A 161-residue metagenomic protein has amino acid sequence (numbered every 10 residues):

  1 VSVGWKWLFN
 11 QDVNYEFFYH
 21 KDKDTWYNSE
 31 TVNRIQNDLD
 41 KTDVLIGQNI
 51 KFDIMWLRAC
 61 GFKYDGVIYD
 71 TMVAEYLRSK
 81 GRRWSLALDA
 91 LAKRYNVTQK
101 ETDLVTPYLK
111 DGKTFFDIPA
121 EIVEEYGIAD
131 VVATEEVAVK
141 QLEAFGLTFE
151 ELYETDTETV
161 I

Functional and structural regions predicted by a protein language model:
V1-L86: Conserved RNase H-like, two-metal-ion catalytic cores of nucleic-acid enzymes
F9-V13, H20-K23, E30-K41, L88-A90 (+3 more regions): Retroelement reverse transcriptase polymerase core
K41, R94-N96, L152-E158: Unusually extended, aromatic-enriched hydrophobic runs near protein termini
I46, E101-T102: Acidic/polar loop patches that form or flank catalytic/metal-binding clefts of enzymes that bind anionic ligands
R58, K93, E143: Short polybasic/polar patches that bind polyanions
R58, L104-V105: Short acidic, glycine/serine/threonine-rich loops at helix termini
D65-G66, T106-I161: Mixed-charge, glycine-rich, non-catalytic linkers/tails in nucleic-acid processing enzymes
I68-T98, V105-G112, V123, G127: Short alpha-helix plus adjacent loop in nuclease-associated cores
